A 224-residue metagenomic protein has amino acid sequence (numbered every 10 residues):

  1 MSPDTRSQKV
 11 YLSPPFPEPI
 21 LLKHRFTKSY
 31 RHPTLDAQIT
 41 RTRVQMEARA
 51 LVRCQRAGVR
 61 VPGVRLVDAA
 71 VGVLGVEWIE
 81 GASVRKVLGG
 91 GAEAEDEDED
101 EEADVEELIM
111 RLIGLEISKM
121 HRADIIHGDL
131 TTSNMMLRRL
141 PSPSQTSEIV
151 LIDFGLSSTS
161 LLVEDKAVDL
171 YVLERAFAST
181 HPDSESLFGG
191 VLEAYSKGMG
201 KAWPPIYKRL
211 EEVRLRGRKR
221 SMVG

Functional and structural regions predicted by a protein language model:
M1-Q45: ATP-binding glycine-rich loop module of kinase domains
L12-S13, H24, L66, E77-W78 (+1 more regions): Conserved hydrophobic "DFG−1" position in protein kinase catalytic cores
F26-Y30, Q38-V44, Q55-R111: Conserved structural core of kinase catalytic domains
C54, E116-M120: Conserved hydrophobic alpha-helix
E80, T132, L156: Short, glycine/acidic-enriched loop or turn micro-motifs at the edges of active sites
R122-T132, R138: Catalytic-loop of the protein kinase fold
P143-G224: C-lobe/activation-segment region of protein kinase-like
